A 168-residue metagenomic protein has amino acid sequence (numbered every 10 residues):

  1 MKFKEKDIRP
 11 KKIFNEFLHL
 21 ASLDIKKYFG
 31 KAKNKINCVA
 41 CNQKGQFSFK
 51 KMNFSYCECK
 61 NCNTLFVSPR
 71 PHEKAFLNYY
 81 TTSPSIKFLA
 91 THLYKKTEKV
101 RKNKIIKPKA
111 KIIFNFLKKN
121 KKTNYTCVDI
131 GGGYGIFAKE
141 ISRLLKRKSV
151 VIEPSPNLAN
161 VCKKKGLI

Functional and structural regions predicted by a protein language model:
M1-I168: Conserved N-terminal segment of class I S-adenosyl-L-methionine
